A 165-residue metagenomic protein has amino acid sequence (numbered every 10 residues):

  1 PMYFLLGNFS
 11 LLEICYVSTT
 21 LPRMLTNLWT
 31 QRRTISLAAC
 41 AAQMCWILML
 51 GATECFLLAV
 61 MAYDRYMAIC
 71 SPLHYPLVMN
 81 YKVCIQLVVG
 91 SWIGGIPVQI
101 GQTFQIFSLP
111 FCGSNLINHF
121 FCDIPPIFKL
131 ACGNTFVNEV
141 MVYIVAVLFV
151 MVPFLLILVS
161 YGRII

Functional and structural regions predicted by a protein language model:
P1-I165: Transmembrane helical core of 7TM receptor-like proteins
